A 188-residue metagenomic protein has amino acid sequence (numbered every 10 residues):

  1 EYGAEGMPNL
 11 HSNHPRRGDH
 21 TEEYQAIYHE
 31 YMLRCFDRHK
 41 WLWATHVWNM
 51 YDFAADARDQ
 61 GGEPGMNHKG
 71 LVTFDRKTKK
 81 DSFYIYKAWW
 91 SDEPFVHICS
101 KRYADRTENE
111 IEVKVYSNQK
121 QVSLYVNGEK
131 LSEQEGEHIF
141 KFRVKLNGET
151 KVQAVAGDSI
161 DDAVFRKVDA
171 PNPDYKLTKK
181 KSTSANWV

Functional and structural regions predicted by a protein language model:
E1-L131, E135, R143-S159, S182-W187: Extended substrate-binding grooves/exosites of carbohydrate-active enzymes
H138: Charged DNA-binding/catalytic regions of mobile-element recombinases
K141-K145, V164-R166: Generic structural detector for well-ordered beta-strands
D158-K179: Edge beta-strands of extracellular beta-sandwich domains
